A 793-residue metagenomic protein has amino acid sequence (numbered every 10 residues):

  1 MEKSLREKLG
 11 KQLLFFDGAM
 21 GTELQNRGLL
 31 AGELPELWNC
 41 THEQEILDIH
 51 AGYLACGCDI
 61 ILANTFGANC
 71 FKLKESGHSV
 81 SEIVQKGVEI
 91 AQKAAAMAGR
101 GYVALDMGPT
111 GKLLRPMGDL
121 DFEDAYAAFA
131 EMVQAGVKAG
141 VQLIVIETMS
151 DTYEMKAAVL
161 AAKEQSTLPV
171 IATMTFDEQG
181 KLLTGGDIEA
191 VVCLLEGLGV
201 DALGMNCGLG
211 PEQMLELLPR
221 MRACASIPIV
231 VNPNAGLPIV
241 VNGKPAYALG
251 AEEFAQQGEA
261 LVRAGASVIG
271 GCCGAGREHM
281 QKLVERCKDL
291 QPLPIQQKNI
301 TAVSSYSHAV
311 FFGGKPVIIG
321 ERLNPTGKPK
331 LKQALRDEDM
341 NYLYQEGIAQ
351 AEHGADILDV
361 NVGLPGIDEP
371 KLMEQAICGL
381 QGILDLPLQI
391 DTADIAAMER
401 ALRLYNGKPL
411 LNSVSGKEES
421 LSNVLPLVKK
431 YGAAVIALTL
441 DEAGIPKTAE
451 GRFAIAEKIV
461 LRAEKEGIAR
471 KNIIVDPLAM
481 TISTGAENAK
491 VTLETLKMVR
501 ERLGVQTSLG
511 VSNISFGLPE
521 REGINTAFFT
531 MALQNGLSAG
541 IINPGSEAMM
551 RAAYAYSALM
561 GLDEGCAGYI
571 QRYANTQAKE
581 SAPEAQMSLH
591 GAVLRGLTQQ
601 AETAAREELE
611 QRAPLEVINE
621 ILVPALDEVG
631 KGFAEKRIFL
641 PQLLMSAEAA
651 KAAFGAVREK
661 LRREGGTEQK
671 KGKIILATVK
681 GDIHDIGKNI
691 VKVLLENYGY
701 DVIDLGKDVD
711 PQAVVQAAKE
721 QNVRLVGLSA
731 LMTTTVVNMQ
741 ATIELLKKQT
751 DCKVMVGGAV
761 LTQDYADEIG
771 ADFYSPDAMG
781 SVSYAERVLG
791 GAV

Functional and structural regions predicted by a protein language model:
M1-I474, M480-V793: Domain-level signal for soluble alpha/beta catalytic cores
